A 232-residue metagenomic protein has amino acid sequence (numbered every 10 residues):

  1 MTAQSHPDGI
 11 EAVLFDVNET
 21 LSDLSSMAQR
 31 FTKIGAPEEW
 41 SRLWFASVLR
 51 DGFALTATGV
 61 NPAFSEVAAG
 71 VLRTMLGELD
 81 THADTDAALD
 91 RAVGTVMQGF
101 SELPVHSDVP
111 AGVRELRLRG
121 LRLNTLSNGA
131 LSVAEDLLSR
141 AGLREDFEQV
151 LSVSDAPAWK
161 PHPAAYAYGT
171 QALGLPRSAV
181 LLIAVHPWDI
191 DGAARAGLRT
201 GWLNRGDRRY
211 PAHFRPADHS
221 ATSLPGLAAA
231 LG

Functional and structural regions predicted by a protein language model:
M1-I10, F15, P110, R114-L118 (+2 more regions): Asp-based, Mg2+/Mn2+-dependent phosphohydrolase catalytic module
T2-L49: Active-site neighborhood of HAD-like aspartate-dependent phosphohydrolases
M27, W40-S41, A92, L143-D146: Hydrophobic side chains within well-formed alpha-helices
A28, S41, F45, S65-R73 (+1 more regions): An amphipathic alpha-helix signature
T32, F53-V60, R208-F214: Short, flexible, glycine-rich and Lys/Arg-enriched loop motifs at helix boundaries that contact anionic partners
A36-P37, E78-A88, L118, G142-D146 (+1 more regions): Short helix-capping segments at alpha-helix termini
E38, G52-T95: A metal-dependent, Asp-based hydrolase signature
S65-E66, D84, A88-T125, E135 (+1 more regions): Short, acidic loop-to-helix structural element flanking the phosphoryl-transfer center in phosphate-processing enzymes
